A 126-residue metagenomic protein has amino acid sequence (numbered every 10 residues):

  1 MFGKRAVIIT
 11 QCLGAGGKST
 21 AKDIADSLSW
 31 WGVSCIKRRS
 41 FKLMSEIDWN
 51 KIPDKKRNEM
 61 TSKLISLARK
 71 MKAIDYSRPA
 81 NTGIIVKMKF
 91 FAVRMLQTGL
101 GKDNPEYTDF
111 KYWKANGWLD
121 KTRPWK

Functional and structural regions predicted by a protein language model:
M1-S40, Y112-W113: Helix-loop-strand module that forms the ligand-binding subsite of alpha/beta enzymes
S34-K126: Glycine-rich phosphate/pyrophosphate-binding loop and the adjoining helix
